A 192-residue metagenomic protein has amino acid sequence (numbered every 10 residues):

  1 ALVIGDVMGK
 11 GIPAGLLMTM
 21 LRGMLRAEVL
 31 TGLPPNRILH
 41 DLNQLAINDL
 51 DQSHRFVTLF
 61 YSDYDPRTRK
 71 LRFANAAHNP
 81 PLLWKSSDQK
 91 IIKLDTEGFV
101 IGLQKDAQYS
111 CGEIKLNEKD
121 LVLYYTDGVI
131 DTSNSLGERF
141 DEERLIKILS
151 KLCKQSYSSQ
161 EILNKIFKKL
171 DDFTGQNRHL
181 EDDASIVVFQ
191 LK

Functional and structural regions predicted by a protein language model:
A1-L16, E113-I114: Juxtacatalytic helix/coil linker segments that couple regulatory or sensory modules to the catalytic cores
L2, A74, L123-Y124, I186: Sensory beta-sandwich core in regulatory modules of signaling proteins
D6, H78, T126-G128, D183: DG-centered beta-turn motif at the end of beta-strands
I12-G32, I92, L116-N177, E181: Active-site-proximal, acidic helix/loop segment immediately C-terminal to a metal-coordinating Asp/Glu
I12-Q89, D95, Y109, T174-E181 (+1 more regions): Catalytic core of PPM/PP2C metal-dependent serine/threonine phosphatase domains
R55, G102-Q108, K168: Short gly/ser/thr-rich secondary-structure transition/capping motifs
G98-F99: A short acidic/small-residue loop/turn micro-motif
